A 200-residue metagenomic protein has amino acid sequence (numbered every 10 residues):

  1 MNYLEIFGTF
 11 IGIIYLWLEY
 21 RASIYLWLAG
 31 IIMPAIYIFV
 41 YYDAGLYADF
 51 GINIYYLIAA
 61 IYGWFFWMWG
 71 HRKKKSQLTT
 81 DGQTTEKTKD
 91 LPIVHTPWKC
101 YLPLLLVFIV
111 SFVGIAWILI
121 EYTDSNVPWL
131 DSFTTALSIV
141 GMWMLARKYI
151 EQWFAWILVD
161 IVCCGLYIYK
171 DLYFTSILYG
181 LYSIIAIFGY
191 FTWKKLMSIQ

Functional and structural regions predicted by a protein language model:
M1-A22, L26, G70-T79, D90-Q200: Polytopic alpha-helical membrane-helix bundles and their juxtamembrane interface segments in multi-pass membrane
F10-Y15, S23, A29-F65: Early transmembrane hairpin module of multi-pass membrane proteins
L57-D81: Membrane-water interface of transmembrane alpha-helices
